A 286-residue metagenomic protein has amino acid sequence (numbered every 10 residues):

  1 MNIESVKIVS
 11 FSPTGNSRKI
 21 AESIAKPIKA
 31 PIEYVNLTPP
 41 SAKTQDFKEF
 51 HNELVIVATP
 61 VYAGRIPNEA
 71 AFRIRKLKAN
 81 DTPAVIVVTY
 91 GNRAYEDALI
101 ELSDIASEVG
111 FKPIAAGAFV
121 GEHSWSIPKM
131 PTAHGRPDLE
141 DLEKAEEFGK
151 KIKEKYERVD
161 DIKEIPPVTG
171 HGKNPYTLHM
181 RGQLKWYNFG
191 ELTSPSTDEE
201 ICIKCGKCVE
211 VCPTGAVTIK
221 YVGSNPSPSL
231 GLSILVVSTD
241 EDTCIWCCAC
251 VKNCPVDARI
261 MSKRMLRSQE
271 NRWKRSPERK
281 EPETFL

Functional and structural regions predicted by a protein language model:
M1-P39, Q45-W186, P228-G231, S262-L286: FMN-binding flavodoxin-like domain, especially the glycine-rich phosphate-binding loop
I8, L192-T193, I234-L235: Short loop/turn microsegments at loop-to-beta-strand junctions
S10, K204, W246: Conserved SAM-binding loop
F11-T14, E199, T214, E241: Aromatic-flanked redox-active Cys/Sec active sites in thiol-based oxidoreductases, especially the WC-centered
A94-Y95, I201, T243: Charged, low-complexity surface patches
G170-C205, V209-E210: A mid-sequence, solvent-exposed acidic-amphipathic segment
T197, I203, K207-S238, A249-L266: Iron-sulfur cluster-binding cysteine motifs and their immediate structural context in ferredoxin-like electron-transfer
L235-P255, N271-T284: Short microdomains enriched in Cys/His and/or Lys/Arg
